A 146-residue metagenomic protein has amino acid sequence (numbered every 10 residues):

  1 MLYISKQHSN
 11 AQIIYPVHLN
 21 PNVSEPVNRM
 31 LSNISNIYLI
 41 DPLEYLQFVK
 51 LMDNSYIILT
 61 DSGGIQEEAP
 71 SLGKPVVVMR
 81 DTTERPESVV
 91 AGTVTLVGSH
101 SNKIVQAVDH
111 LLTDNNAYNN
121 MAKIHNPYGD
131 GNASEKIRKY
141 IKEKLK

Functional and structural regions predicted by a protein language model:
L2-Y15, N20-K146: Nucleotide-activated sugar donor-binding and catalytic core shared by glycosyltransferases and related lipid-linked
